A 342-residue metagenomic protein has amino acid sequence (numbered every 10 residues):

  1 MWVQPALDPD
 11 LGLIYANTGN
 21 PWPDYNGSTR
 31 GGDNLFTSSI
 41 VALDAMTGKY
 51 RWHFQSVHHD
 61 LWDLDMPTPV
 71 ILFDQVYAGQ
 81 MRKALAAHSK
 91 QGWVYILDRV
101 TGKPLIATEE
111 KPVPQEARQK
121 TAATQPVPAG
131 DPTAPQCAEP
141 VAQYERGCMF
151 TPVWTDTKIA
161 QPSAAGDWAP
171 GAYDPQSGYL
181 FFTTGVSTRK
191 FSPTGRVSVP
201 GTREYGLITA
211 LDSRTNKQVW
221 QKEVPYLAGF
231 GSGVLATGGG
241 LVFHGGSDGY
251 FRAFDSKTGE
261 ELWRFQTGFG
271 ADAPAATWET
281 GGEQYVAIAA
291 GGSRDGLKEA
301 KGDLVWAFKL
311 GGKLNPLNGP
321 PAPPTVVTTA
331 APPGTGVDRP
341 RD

Functional and structural regions predicted by a protein language model:
M1-R341: Noncatalytic, solvent-exposed loop/strand surfaces of beta-propeller-type extracellular/periplasmic domains
